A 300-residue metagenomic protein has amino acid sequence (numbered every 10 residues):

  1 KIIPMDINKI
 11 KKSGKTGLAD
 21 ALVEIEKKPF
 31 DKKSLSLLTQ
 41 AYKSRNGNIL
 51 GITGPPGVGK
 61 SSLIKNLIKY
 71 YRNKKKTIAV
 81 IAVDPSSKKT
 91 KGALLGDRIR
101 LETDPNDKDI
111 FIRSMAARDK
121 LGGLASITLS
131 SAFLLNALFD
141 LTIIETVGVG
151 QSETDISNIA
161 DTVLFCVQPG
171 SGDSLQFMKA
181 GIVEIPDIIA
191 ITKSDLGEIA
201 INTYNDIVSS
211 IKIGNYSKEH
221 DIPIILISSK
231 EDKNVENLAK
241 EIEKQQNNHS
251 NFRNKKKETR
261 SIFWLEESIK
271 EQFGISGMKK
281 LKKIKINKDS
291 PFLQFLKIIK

Functional and structural regions predicted by a protein language model:
D6-G47, P55-V58, L67-S152: Nucleotide-state-sensitive switch-loop elements of NTP-binding domains
K15-D20, I225-L226, N237-K300: Long, well-ordered amphipathic alpha-helical subdomains in the mid-to-C-terminal portions of large enzyme subunits
L63: Hydrophobic positions on the alpha1 helix immediately C-terminal to the Walker A/P-loop
P85-K88, A117-D119, G148-Q151, P169-D173 (+2 more regions): Conserved nucleotide-binding/hydrolysis micro-motifs of P-loop NTPases
L124, V147-I156, S174-Q176, I199-I201: Conserved ATPase-coupling elements of RecA-like P-loop NTPase cores
F133-L134, E153-P169, G181, I185-A190: Inter-motif core of Ras-like GTPase G domains
I188, S194-Q246: Canonical P-loop GTPase G-domain recognition
